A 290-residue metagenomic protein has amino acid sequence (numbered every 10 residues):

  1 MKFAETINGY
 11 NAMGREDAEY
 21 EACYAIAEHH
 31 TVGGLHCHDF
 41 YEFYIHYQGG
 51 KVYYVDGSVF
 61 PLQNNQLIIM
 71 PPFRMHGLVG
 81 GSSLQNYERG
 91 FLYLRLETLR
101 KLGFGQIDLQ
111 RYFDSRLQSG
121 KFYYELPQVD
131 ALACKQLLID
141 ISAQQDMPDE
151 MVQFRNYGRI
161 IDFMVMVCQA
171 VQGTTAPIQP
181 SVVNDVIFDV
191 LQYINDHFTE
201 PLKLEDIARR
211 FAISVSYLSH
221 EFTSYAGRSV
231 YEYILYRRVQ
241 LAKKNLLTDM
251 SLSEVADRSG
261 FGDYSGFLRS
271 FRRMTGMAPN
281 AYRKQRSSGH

Functional and structural regions predicted by a protein language model:
M1-L67, F73-R74, G80, I107-Y112 (+3 more regions): Generic protein-terminus/edge-of-domain signal
K2-Y24, M75-D146, V165, Q169-G173: A hydrophobic/aromatic-rich effector-binding and dimerization subdomain of bacterial HTH-type transcriptional regulators
F40-E42, L67-P72, R89, L94-L96 (+7 more regions): A generic structural signal for ordered secondary structure
Y47, K135-D146, L191, N195-F198 (+1 more regions): Regular secondary-structure segments
G49, G57, N65, G227 (+3 more regions): Conserved phosphate-binding and hydrolysis motifs of nucleotide-dependent enzymes
Q118-A131, Q145-R159, M164-D196, E200 (+2 more regions): Short, Lys/Arg-enriched, Trp-marked, Pro/Gly-tolerant hinge/linker segments that flank
Q192, D196, P201, E205 (+3 more regions): Terminal helix-turn-helix DNA-binding modules in bacterial transcription factors
